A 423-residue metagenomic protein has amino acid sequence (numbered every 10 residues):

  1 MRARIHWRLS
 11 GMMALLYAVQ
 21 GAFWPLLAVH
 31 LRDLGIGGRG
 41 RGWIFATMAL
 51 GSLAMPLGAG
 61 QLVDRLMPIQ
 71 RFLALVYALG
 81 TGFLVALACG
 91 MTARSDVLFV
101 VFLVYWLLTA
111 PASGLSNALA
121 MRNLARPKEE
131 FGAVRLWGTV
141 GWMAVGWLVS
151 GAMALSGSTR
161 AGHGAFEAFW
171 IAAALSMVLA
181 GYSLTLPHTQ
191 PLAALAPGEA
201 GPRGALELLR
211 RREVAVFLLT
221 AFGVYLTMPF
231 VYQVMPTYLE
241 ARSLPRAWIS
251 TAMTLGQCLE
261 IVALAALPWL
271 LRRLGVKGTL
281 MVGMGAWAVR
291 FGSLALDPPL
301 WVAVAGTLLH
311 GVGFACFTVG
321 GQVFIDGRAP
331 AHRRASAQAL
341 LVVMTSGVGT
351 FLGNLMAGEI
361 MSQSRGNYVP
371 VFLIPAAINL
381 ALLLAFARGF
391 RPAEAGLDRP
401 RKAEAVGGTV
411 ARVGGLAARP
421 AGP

Functional and structural regions predicted by a protein language model:
M1-A3, L186-T220, A405-P420: Juxtamembrane intracellular "pre-TM" segments in multi-pass secondary transporters
R2-A49, E213-A252: Helix-loop boundary and gating motifs at the non-cytosolic
A14, F83, R94-L115, L119 (+2 more regions): Hydrophobic core of transmembrane alpha-helices in multi-pass small-molecule transporters, especially MFS/SLC-type
L27, A110-A125, C316-P330: Intracellular juxtamembrane helix-capping segments at the cytosolic ends of symmetry-related transmembrane helices
A54-P68, M153-G157, V262-V276, M361-S362: Helix-to-loop junctions at the C-terminal end of transmembrane segments in multipass secondary transporters
R71-A86, G278-S293: Structural signature of the two symmetry-related core transmembrane helices
L87-M91, L175-H188, I374-R412, L416-P423: Multi-pass alpha-helical transporter architecture, strongest for 12-TM Major Facilitator/SLC carriers used
G151-A174, G358-N379: A membrane-interface helix-boundary motif in multi-pass transporters
